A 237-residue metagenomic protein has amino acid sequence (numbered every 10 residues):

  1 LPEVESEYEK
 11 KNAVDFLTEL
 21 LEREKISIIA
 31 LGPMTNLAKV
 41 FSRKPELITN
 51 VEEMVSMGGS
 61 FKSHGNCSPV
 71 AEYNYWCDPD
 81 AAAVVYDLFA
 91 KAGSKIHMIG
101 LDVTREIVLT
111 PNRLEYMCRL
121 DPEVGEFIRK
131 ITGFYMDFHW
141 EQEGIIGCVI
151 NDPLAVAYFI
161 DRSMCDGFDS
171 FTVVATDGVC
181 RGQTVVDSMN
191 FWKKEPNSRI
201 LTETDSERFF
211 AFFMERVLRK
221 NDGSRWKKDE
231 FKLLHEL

Functional and structural regions predicted by a protein language model:
L1-E5, H139-Q142: Short glycine/proline- and acidic residue-enriched helix-loop micro-motifs that form flexible lids or anion-recognition
P2-E106, P111: Active-site histidine-anchored catalytic micro-motif
W76-D80, G93-L237: Conformational coupling and interaction surfaces
